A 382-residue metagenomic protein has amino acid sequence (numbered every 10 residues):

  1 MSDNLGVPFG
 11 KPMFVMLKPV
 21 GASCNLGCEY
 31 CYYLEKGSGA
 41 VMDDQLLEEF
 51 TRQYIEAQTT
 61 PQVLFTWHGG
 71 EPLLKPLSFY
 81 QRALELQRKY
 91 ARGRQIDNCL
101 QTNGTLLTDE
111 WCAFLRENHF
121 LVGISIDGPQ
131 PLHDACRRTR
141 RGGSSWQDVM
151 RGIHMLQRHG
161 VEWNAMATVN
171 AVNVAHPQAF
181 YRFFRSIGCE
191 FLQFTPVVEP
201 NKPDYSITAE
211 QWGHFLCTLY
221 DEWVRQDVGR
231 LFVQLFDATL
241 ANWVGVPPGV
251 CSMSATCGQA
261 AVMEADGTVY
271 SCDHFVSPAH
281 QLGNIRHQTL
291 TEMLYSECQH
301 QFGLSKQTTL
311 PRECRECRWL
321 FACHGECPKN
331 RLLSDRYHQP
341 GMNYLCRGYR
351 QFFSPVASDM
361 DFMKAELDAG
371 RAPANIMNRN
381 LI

Functional and structural regions predicted by a protein language model:
F9-Q45: Canonical Radical SAM [4Fe-4S] cluster-binding loop centered on the CxxxCxxC motif and its immediate flanking residues
M16-K18, L64-G70, D97-T102, V233-L235: Extended hydrophobic secondary-structure segments that form protein cores and membrane-embedded regions
C24, C28-C31, C251, C257 (+5 more regions): Short cysteine clusters
T51-T66, K75-V197: Radical SAM/AdoMet-radical enzyme domain recognition
T139-Q147, H154, R158-C257, V262 (+1 more regions): Radical SAM enzyme [4Fe-4S]-AdoMet core and its adjacent flexible, acidic and glycine-rich loops/tails across
A265: A cytosolic small-molecule/anion-sensing beta-strand core signal
V276-I382: Flexible mid-to-C-terminal extensions adjoining Fe-S/redox cofactors in radical SAM and related proteins
